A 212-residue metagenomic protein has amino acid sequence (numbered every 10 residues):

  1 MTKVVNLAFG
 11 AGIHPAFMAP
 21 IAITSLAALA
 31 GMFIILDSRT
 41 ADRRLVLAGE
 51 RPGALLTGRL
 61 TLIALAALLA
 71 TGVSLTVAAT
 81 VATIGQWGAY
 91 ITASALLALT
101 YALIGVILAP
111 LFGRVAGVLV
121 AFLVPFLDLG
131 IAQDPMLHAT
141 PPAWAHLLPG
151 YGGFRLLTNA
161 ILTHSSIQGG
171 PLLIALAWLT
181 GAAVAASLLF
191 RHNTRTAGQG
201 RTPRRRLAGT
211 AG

Functional and structural regions predicted by a protein language model:
M1-A11: Perimembrane loop-to-helix junctions flanking transmembrane segments
H14-D37: Long, hydrophobic alpha-helical segments
A27-A28, R155-G212: Alpha-helical transmembrane segments of multi-pass membrane transporters/translocases
A27-G31, V73, L103-I104, A185: Hydrophobic/aromatic residues in alpha-helical transmembrane segments
A30-A64: Helix-loop-helix units of permease transmembrane domains in multi-pass membrane transporters, especially ABC
A30-F33, L75, A79, V106 (+2 more regions): Transmembrane alpha-helix boundary and packing residues in multipass membrane permease domains and related
L60-V115, L172: Alpha-helical transmembrane segments and their short interhelical loops
F112-L147, Y151: Transmembrane helix segments
